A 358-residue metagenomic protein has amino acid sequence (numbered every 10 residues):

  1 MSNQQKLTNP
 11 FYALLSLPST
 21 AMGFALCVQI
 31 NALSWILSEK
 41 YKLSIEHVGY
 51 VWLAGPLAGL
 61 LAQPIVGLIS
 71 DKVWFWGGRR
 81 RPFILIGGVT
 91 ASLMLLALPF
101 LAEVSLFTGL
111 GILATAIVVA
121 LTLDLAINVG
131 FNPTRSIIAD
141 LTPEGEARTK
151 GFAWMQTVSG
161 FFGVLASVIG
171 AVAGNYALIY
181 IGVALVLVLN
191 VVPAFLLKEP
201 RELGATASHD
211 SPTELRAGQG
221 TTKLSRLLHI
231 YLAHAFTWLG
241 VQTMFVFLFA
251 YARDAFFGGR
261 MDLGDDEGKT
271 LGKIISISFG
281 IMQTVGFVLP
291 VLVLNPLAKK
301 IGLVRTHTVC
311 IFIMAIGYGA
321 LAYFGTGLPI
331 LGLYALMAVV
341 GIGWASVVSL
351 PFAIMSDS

Functional and structural regions predicted by a protein language model:
M1-P10, A102, L106-L121, L125-F247 (+1 more regions): Intracellular loop-helix junctions on the cytosolic face of multi-pass helical membrane proteins
S2-A58, L228-D265, F352: Helix-loop boundary and gating motifs at the non-cytosolic
L15-S19, G23, P56, V119-D124 (+5 more regions): Helical-face signature of the major facilitator-like transporter fold
L43-A54, A147-W154, F256-F287, L331-A335: Loop-to-transmembrane helix entry
L61-A62, G272-L297, G317: Transmembrane alpha-helices of Major Facilitator/SLC transporters
L61-G78, V288-L303: Helix-to-loop junctions at the C-terminal end of transmembrane segments in multipass secondary transporters
F83-L110, F312-G327: C-terminal ends and interior cores of transmembrane alpha-helices in multi-pass membrane transporters/permeases
R305-L350: C-terminal transmembrane helical hairpin of 12-TM major facilitator-type secondary transporters
